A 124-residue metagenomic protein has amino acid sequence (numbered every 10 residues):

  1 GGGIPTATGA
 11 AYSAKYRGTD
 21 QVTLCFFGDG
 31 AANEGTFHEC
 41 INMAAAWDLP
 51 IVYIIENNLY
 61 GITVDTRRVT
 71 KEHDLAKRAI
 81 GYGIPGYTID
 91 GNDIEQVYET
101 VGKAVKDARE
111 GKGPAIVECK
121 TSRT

Functional and structural regions predicted by a protein language model:
G1-T124: Glycine-rich ThDP/TPP pyrophosphate-binding loop and its adjacent helix/strand module within ThDP-dependent enzymes
